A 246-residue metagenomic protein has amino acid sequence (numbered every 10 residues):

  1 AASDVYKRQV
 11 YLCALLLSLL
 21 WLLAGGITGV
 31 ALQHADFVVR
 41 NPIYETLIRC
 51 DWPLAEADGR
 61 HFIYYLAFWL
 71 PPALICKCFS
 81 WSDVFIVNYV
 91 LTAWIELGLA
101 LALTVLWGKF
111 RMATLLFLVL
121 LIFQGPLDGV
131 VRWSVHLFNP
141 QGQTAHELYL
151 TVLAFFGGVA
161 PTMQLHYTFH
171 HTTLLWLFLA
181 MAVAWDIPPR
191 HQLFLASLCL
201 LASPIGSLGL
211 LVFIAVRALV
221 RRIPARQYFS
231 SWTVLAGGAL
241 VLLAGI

Functional and structural regions predicted by a protein language model:
A2-Y6: Short, small-residue-biased leader/transition segments that mark boundaries at the very start of proteins
K7-V30: Helix-loop-helix transmembrane hairpins and adjacent membrane-interface loops of multi-pass inner-membrane proteins
A24-L177: Active-site lumenal/periplasmic loops and adjacent helix-entry segments of GT-C-fold, multi-pass membrane
T114-I122, L193-S197, V234-L235: Central hydrophobic cores of alpha-helical transmembrane segments in multi-pass integral membrane proteins
T162-M163, R190-A215: Membrane-interface alpha helices of multi-pass inner-membrane proteins
T173-R190: Membrane-interface transmembrane helices that cradle and orient dolichyl/undecaprenyl
G209-G238: Perimembrane helix-loop-helix junctions
A236-I246: Transmembrane-lumen/periplasm boundary regions of multi-pass, lipid-linked membrane glycan transferases
